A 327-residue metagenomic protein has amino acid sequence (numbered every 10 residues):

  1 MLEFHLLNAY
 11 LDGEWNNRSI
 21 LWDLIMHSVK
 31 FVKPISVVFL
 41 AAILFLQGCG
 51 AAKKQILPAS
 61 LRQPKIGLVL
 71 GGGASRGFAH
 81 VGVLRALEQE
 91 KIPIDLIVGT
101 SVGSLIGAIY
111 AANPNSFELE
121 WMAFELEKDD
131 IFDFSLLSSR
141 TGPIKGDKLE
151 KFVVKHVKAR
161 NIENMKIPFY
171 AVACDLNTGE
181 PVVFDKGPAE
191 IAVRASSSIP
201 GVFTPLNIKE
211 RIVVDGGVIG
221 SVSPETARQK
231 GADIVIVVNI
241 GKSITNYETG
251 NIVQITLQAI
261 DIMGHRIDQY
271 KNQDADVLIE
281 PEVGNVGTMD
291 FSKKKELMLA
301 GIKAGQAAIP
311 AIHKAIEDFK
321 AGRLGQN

Functional and structural regions predicted by a protein language model:
H5, A9-N16, W22-V29, G48-I97 (+1 more regions): Patatin-like phospholipase
V32, V37-V38, F78: Small-residue packing motifs within transmembrane alpha-helices
S36-Q47: Bacterial N-terminal signal peptides
G99, G103: Gly/Ala-rich beta-loop-alpha elbow adjacent to hydrolase catalytic centers
